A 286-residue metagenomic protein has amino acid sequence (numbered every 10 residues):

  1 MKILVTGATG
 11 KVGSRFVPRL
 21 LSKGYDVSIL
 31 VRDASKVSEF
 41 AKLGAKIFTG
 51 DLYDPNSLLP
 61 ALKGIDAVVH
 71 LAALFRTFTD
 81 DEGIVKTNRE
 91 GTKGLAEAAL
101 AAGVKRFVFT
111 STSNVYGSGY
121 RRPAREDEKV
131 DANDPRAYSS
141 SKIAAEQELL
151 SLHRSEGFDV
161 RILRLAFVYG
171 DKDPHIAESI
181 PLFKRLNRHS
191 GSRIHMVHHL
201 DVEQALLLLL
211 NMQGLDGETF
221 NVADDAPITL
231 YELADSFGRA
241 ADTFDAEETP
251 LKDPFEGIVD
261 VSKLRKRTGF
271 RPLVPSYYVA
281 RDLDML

Functional and structural regions predicted by a protein language model:
K2, A205-V261: Mid/C-terminal beta-alpha module of Rossmann-like enzyme folds, strongest in SDR-family dehydrogenases/epimerases
I3-K23: N-terminal Rossmann NAD(P)H-binding glycine-rich loop of SDR-like oxidoreductase domains
S35-A41, A45-R89, A98, S118: NAD(P)H-binding glycine-rich loop region in Rossmannoid oxidoreductase-like domains and their noncatalytic homologs
K93-A137: Conserved Rossmann-fold NAD(P)-dependent oxidoreductase catalytic core, especially the SDR/UDP-sugar
Y120-I162, R188: Catalytic helix-loop patch of NAD(P)-dependent Rossmann-fold dehydrogenases
I143, S155-F158, V168-S179, L208-F220 (+1 more regions): Glycine/proline-rich active-site loop of Rossmann-fold NAD(P)-dependent oxidoreductases
S151-D201: NAD(P)-dependent short-chain dehydrogenase/reductase
D242-L286: C-terminal amphipathic/interface module of NAD(P)-dependent oxidoreductases and related NAD-binding regulators
